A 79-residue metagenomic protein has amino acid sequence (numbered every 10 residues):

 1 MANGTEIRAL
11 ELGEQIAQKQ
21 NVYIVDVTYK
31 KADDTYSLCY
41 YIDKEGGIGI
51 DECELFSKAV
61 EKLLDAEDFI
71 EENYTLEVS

Functional and structural regions predicted by a protein language model:
M1-S79: Short Lys/Arg-rich amphipathic alpha-helical segments
